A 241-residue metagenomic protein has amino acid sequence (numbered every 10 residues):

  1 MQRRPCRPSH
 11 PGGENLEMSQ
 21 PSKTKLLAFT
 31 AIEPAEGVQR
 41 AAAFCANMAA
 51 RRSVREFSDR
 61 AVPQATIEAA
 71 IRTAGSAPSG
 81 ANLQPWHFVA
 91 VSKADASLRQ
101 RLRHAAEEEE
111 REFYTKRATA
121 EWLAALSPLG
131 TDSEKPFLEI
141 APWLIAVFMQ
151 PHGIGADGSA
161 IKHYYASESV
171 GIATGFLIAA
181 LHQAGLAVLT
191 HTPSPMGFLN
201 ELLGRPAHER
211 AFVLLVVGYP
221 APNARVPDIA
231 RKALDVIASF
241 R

Functional and structural regions predicted by a protein language model:
R4-E17: Short, Lys/Arg-enriched N-terminal segments with co-localized hydrophobic residues within the first ~10-30 amino acids
N15-I140: N-terminal amphipathic, basic helical "cap/leader" segment at the start of enzyme domains
S19-R40, R210-R241: C-terminal helix-cap and adjacent tail motif
A70-A74, I145, M149-L202: Small-aliphatic-rich amphipathic alpha-helix that forms the alpha element of a beta-alpha
A90, A146-F148, V216: Short, well-ordered beta-strand micro-motif
A141-W143, A184, A211-V213: Generic beta-strand structural signal
L199-F212: Short, electropositive alpha-helical surface patch
